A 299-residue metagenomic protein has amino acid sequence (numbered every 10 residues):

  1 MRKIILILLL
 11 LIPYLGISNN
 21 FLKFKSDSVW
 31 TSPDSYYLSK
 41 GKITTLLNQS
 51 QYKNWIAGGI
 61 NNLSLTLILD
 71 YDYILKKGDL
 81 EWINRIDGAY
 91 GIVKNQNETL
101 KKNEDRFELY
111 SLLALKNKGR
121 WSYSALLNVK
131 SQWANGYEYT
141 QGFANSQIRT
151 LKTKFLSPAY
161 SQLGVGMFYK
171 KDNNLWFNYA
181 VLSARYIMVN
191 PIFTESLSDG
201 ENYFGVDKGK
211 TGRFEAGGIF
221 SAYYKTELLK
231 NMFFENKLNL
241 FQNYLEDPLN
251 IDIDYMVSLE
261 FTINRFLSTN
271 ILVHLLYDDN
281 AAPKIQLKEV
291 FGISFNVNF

Functional and structural regions predicted by a protein language model:
G41-I43, N84, A125-L127, V165 (+3 more regions): Membrane-embedded beta-strand positions of outer-membrane beta-barrel proteins
T45-Q51, K77-D79, G88-K94, V129-N135 (+5 more regions): Transmembrane beta-strands of outer-membrane beta-barrel pores
K53-G59, V93-T99, S146-T153, N202-K210 (+2 more regions): Extracellular loop and loop/strand-boundary signature of outer-membrane beta-barrel proteins
G58-N62, K76-G78, Q96-L100, F214 (+2 more regions): Solvent-exposed loop/turn segments connecting transmembrane beta-strands in outer-membrane beta-barrel proteins
Y71-K77, L115-K116, Y169-K171, A222-T226 (+2 more regions): Residue-level signature of outer-membrane beta-barrel architecture
D79-W82, R120-Y123, N174-F177, N231-F234 (+1 more regions): Repeated loop/turn-to-beta-strand initiation elements of outer-membrane beta-barrel proteins
K102-E215: Outer-membrane pore/translocation modules
L287-F299: Outer-membrane beta-barrel "beta-signal"
